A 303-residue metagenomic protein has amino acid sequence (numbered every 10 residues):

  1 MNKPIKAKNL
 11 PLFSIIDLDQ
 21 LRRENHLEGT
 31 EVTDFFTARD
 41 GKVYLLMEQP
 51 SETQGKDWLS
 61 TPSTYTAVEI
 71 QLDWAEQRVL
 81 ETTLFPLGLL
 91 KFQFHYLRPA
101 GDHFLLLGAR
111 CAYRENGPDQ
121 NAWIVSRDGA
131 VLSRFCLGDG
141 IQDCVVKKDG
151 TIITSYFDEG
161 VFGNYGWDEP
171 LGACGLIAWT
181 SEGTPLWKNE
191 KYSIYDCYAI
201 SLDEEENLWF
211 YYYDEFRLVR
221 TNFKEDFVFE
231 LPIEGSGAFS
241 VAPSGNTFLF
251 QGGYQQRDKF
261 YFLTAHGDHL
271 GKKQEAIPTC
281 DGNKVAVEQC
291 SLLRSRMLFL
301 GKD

Functional and structural regions predicted by a protein language model:
I16-H26, R78-G88, G129-C136, T184-K191 (+2 more regions): A short beta-strand motif characteristic of beta-propeller blades
L27-D40, E52-Q54, P86-G101, C136-K148 (+3 more regions): Repeated scaffold domains used in trafficking and secretory/extracellular systems, primarily beta-propellers
E31, P50-R110: Blade-loop segments of beta-propeller domains
V43, F104-L105, I152, L208 (+2 more regions): Hydrophobic beta-strand positions that form the internal "hydrophobic ladder" of WD40/Gbeta-like beta-propeller blades
M47-P62, L106-G117, I153-A173: Short, conserved, GDST-rich strand-edge loop motifs in beta-rich repeat architectures
L59-W74, P118-G129, D168-G183, Y261-G267: Beta-propeller blade signature
Q77-P99, G108-K147: Asp-box/WD-like beta-propeller blade repeats and closely related beta-sheet repeat scaffolds
C144-V146, I153-I233: Acidic, serine/threonine- and glycine-rich low-complexity intrinsically disordered segments that serve as flexible
